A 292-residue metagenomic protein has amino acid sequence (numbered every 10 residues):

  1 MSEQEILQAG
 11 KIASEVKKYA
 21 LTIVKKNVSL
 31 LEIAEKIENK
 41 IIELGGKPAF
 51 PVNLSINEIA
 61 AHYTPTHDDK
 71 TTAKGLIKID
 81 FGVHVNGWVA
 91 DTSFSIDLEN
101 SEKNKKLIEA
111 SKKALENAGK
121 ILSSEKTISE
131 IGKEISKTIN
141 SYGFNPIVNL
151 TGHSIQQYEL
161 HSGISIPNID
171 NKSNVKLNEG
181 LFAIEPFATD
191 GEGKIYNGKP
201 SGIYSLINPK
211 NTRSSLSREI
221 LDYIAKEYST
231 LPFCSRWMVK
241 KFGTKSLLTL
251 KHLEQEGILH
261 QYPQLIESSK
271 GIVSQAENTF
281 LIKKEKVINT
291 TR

Functional and structural regions predicted by a protein language model:
M1-R292: Active-site neighborhoods and metal-handling regions in enzymes and metal-associated proteins
